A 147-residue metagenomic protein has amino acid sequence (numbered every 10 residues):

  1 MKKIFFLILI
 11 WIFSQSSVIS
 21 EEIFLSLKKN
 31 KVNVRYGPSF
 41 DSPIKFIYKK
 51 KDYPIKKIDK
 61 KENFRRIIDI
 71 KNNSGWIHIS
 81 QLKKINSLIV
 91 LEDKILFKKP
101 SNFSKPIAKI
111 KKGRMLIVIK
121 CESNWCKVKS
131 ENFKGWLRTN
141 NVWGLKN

Functional and structural regions predicted by a protein language model:
I4-Q15: Sec-dependent N-terminal signal peptides
S14-E22: Boundary at the C-terminal end of the N-terminal hydrophobic targeting segment
E21-K29, N33, G37-K50, P54-E62 (+3 more regions): Boundary regions of SH3-family modules and the immediately adjacent low-complexity/disordered segments in eukaryotic
